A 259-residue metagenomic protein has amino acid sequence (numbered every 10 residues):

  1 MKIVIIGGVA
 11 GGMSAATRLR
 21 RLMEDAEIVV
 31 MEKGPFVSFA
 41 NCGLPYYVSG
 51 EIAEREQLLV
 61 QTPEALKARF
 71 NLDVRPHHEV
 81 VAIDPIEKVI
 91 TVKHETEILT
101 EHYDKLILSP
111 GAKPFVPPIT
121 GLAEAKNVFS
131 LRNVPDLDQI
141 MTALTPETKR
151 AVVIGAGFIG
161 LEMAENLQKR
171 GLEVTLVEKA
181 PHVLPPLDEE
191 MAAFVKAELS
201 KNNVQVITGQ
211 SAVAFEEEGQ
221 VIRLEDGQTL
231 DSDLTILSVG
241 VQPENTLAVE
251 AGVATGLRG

Functional and structural regions predicted by a protein language model:
M1-D73, A164-L187: Beta1-alpha1 glycine-rich phosphate/pyrophosphate-binding loop at the start of Rossmann-like nucleotide-binding domains
M1-V4, E64-R150, I222-T229, I236-S238 (+2 more regions): FAD-binding core/adjacent interface of flavoenzyme oxidoreductases
G7-A10, K33, R132-N133, I154-G157: Glycine-rich Rossmann-fold phosphate-binding loop(s) that bind the pyrophosphate of adenine dinucleotide cofactors
V9-A10, S14, I52, K113 (+3 more regions): Gly/Ser/Thr-rich beta-alpha loop segments that engage phosphate groups in nucleotides
G12, V37, I83, V89 (+5 more regions): Flexible, glycine-rich phosphate/dinucleotide-binding loops and adjacent beta-alpha linkers at cofactor/substrate
D25-E27, R75-H94, E101, K169-R258: A Rossmann-like FAD-binding core segment of flavoenzymes
S38, V116-P117, L161-E162, S232 (+1 more regions): Glycine/Thr-rich phosphate-binding loops of Rossmann-like dinucleotide-binding domains
P135, Q139-L187, G219: Rossmann-like NAD(P)H-binding beta-loop-alpha module
